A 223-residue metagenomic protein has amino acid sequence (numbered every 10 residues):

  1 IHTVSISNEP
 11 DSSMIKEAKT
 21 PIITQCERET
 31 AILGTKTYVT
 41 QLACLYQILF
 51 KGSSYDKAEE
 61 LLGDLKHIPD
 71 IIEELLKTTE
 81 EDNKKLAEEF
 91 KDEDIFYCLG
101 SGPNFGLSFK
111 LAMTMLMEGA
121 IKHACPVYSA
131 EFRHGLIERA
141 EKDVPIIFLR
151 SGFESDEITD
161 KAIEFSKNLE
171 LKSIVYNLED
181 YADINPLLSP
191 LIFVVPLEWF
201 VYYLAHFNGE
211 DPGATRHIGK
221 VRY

Functional and structural regions predicted by a protein language model:
I1-I68, S101, I137, P145 (+1 more regions): Glycine-rich phosphate-binding loops that contact phosphosugars or nucleotide phosphates
A18, F165-Y223: Phosphate-moiety recognition in structured ligand-binding domains
R28-G34, Y46-S129, R133-K142, E210 (+1 more regions): Active-site phosphate/pyrophosphate-binding segments
T40-L45, S108-A112, I192-P196: Catalytic-loop motifs flanking and including active-site residues across diverse enzymes
F105, E154-S155, F193: Charged, low-complexity surface patches
